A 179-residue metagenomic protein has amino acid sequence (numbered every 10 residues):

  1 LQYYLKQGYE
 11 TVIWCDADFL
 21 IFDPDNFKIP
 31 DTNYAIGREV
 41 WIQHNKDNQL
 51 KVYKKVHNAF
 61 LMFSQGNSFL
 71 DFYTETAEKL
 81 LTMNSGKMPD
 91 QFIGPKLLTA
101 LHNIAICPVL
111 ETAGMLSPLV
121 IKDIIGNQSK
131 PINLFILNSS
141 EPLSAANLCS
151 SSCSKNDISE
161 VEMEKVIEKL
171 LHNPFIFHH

Functional and structural regions predicted by a protein language model:
L1, V12-C15, I21, V56 (+3 more regions): Generic hydrophobic secondary-structure signal
L1-Q43: GT-A fold catalytic core of metal-dependent nucleotide-sugar glycosyltransferases, centered on the diacidic
Y3-Q7, A59, E75, A100: Residue-level signal for well-ordered alpha-helical scaffold segments within enzymatic catalytic domains
L20-F27, K46-L50, L119-I124: Intrinsically disordered, low-complexity boundary segments flanking structured domains
N26-F92: Conserved catalytic core of nucleotide-sugar-dependent glycosyltransferases
S68-L170, P174-H178: Catalytic core and acceptor-binding pocket of nucleotide-sugar-dependent glycosyltransferases
